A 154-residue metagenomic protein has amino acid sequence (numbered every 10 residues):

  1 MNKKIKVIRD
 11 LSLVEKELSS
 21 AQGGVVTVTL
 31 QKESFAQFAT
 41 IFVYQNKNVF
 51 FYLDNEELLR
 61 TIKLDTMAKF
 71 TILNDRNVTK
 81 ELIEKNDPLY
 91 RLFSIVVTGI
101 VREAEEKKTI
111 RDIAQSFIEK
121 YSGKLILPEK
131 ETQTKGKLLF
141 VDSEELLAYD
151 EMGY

Functional and structural regions predicted by a protein language model:
M1-S20: Extreme N-terminal tail/first-helix region
N2-I8, N77-Y154: Charged, gly/pro-rich active-site loop segments
K16-L18, I41-V43, R60-I62, D87-L89: Short, conserved, surface-exposed binding loops centered on an aromatic residue
S20-N55: Short beta-strand segments
Q22-G24, K47, L64-A68, R91-V97: A generic structural signal for short beta-strands and their flanking turns/coil linkers
S34-Q37, T61-L64, G153: Short glycine/proline-enriched turns and hinge-like loops at secondary-structure junctions
F42-T79: A short mixed-secondary-structure module that forms the rim of ligand-binding clefts
